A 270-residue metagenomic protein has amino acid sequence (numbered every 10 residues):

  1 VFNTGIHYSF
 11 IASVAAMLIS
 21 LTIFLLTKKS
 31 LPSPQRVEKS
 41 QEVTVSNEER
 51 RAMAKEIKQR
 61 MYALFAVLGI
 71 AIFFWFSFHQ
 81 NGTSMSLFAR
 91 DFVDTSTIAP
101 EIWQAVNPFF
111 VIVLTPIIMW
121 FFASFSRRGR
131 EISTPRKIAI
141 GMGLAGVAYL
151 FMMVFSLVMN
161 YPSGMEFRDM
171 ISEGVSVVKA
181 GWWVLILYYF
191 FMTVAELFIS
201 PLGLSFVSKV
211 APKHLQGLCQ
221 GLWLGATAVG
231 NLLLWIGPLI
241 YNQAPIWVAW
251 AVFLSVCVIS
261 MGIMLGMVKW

Functional and structural regions predicted by a protein language model:
V1-A15, R130-R136, V177, L239-V256: A membrane-interface helix-boundary motif in multi-pass transporters
V1-F2, Y8-S20, Q104-P116, Q220-L234: Glycine-rich segments within core transmembrane alpha-helices of 12-TM secondary carriers
V1-T97, I102, I118, F122-R130 (+1 more regions): Intracellular loop-helix junctions on the cytosolic face of multi-pass helical membrane proteins
L26, A99-R128, I140-M152, G230: Transmembrane alpha-helices of Major Facilitator/SLC transporters
I72-F76, F109, V147, V154 (+3 more regions): Hydrophobic/aromatic residues within the transmembrane alpha-helices of Major Facilitator Superfamily
M85-V113, E131-I140, W183-L187, L218-L222 (+1 more regions): Loop-to-transmembrane helix entry
M142-V177: C-terminal ends and interior cores of transmembrane alpha-helices in multi-pass membrane transporters/permeases
L197-A211: Intracellular juxtamembrane helix-capping segments at the cytosolic ends of symmetry-related transmembrane helices
